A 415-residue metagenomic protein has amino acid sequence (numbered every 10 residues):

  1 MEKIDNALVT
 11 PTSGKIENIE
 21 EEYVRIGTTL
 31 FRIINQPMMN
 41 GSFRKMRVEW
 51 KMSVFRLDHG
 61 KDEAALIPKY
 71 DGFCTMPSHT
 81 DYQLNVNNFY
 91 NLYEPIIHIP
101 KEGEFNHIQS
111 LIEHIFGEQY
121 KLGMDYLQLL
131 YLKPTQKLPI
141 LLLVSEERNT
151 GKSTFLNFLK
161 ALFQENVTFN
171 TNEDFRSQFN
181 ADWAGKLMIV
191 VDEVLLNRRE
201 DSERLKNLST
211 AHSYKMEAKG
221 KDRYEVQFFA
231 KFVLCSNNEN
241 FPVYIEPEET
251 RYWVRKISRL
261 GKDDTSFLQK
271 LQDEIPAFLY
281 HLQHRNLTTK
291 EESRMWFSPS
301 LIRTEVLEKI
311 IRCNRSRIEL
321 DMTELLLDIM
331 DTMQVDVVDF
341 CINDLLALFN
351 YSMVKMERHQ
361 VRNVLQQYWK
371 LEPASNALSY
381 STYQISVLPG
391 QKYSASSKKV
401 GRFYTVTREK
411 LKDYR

Functional and structural regions predicted by a protein language model:
M1-E118, E324-F340, A347-R415: N-terminal nucleic-acid engagement/recognition segments and initiation subdomains in replication, restriction
H79-M188, V194, W253, L282 (+1 more regions): P-loop NTPase catalytic core of nucleic-acid-dependent motor ATPases
F179-A184, A218-C235: AAA+/SF3 P-loop NTPase mechanochemical coupling elements
G185-L187, F228-K231, P247-Y252: Short glycine-/polar-rich loops that comprise or flank the Walker A/P-loop and associated switch/sensor motifs
M188-S209, P242-E248: Conserved AAA+/SF3 P-loop NTPase catalytic/coupling segment centered on the Walker-B
S202-Y224: Conserved catalytic/switch belt of AAA+ P-loop NTPases
Y244-G261: A short helix-turn-beta junction within AAA+ P-loop NTPase domains corresponding to the substrate/partner-engaging
R285-D336: Conserved alpha/beta core segments of nucleic-acid transaction machinery
